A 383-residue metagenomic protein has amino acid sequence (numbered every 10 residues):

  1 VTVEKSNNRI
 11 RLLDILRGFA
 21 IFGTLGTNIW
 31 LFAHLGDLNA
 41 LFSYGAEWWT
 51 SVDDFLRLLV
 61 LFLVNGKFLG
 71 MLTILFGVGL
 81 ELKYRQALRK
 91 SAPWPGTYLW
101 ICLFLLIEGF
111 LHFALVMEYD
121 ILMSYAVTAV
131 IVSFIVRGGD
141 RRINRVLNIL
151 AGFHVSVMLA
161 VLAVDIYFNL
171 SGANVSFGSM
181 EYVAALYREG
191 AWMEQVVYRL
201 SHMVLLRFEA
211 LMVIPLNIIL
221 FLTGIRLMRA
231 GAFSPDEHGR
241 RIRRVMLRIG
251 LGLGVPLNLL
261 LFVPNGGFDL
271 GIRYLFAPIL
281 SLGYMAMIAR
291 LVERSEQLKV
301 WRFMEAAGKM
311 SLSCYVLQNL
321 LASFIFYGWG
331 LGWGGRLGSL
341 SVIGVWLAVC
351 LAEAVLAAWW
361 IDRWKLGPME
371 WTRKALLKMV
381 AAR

Functional and structural regions predicted by a protein language model:
T2-L75: N-terminal signal-anchor module of multipass membrane proteins
R9-L16, R243-G250, V292-L321, S339-L340 (+1 more regions): Functional transmembrane helices that form membrane-embedded active or gating regions
G70-R85, M123-V136, M212-P235, A277-E296: Specific transmembrane alpha-helix
Q86-V155: Internal alpha-helical transmembrane segments
P93-P95, S133-I149, I225-I249: Solvent-exposed interhelical
I149-I225: Long hydrophobic alpha-helical segments that form multi-pass transmembrane helix bundles in integral membrane proteins
V245-V292: Alpha-helical transmembrane segments and terminal signal-anchor/GPI-anchor hydrophobic tails, characterized by long
L337-R383: C-terminal "closing" transmembrane helix and its immediate cytosolic amphipathic cap in multi-pass membrane proteins
